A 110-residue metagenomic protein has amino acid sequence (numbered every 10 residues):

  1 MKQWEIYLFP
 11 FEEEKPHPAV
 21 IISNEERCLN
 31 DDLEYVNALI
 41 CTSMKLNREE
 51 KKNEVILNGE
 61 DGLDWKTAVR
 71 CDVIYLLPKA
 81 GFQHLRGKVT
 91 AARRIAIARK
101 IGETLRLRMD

Functional and structural regions predicted by a protein language model:
Y7-F9, A80: Short non-domain terminal segments
L8, K15-E54: Compact nucleic-acid interaction/catalytic patches
F11, I40-T42, G59, D72-V73: Pocket-edge structural micro-motifs
G59-D110: C-terminal terminal-subdomain/extension
